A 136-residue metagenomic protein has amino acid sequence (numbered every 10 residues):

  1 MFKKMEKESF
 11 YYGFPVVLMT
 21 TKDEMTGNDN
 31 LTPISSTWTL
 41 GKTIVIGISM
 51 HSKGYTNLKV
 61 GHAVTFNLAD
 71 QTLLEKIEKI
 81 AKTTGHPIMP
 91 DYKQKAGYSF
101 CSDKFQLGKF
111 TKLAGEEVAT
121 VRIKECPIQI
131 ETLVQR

Functional and structural regions predicted by a protein language model:
M1-N30, W38-R136: Active-site-proximal mixed secondary-structure blocks
